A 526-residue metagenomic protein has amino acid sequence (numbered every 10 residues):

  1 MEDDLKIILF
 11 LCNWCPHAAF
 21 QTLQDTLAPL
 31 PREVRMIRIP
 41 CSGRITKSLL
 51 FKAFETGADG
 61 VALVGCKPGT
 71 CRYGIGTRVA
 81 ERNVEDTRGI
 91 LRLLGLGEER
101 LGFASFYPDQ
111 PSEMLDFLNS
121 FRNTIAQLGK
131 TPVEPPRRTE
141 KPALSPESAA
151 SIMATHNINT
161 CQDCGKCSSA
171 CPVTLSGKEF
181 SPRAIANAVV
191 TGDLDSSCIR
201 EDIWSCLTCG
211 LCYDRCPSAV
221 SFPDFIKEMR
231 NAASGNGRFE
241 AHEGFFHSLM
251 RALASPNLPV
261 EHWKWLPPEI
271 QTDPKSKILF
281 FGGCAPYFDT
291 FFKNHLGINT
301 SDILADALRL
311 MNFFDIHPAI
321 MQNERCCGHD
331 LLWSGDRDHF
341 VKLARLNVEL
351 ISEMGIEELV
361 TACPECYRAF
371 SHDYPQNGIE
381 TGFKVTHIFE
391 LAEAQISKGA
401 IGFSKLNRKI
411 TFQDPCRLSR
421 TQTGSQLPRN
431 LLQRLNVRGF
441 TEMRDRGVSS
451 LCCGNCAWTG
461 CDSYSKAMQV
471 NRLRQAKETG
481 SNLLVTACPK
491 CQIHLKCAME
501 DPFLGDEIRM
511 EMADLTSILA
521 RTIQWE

Functional and structural regions predicted by a protein language model:
M1-L63, R72-V84, L91-G95, T155-I158 (+5 more regions): Iron-sulfur-cluster electron-transfer modules
N13-A28, S397-A400, I410, P415-S463: Redox- and metal-dependent alpha/beta enzyme cores, enriched for Fe-S-associated oxidoreductases and cofactor-handling
A53, E113-T124, Q395-I410, G454-G460 (+1 more regions): Short, surface-exposed amphipathic charged segments that create phosphate/polyanion-binding patches used for binding
V64-G65, G69-R72, T77-E81, D86-T139 (+4 more regions): FMN-binding flavodoxin-like domain, especially the glycine-rich phosphate-binding loop
E134-T139, C161-I185, R420: A broadly conserved sequence feature marking short terminus-proximal activation segments in nucleic acid-centric
K141-I152, S176-S205, C209, A219-L253 (+2 more regions): Ferredoxin-type iron-sulfur electron-transfer modules in oxidoreductases and energy-metabolism complexes
L350-M354, D445-V448, C461-K490: Binding-cleft/active-site segments that stabilize strongly anionic ligands or cofactors
I379-L406, M443-L451, L504-E526: Short, flexible loop segments at boundaries between secondary-structure elements
